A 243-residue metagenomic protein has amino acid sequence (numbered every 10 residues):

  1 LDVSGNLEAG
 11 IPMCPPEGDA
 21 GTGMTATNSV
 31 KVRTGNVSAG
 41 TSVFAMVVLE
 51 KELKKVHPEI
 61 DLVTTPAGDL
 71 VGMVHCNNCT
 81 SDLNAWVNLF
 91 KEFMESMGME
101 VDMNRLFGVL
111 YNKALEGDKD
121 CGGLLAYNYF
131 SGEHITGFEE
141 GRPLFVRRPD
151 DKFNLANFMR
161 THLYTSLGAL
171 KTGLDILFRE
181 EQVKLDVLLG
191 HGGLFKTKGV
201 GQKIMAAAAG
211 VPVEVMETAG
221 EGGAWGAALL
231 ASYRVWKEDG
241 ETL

Functional and structural regions predicted by a protein language model:
D2-L189, L194-L243: Active-site core segments that coordinate phosphate-bearing ligands/cofactors across diverse enzyme families
